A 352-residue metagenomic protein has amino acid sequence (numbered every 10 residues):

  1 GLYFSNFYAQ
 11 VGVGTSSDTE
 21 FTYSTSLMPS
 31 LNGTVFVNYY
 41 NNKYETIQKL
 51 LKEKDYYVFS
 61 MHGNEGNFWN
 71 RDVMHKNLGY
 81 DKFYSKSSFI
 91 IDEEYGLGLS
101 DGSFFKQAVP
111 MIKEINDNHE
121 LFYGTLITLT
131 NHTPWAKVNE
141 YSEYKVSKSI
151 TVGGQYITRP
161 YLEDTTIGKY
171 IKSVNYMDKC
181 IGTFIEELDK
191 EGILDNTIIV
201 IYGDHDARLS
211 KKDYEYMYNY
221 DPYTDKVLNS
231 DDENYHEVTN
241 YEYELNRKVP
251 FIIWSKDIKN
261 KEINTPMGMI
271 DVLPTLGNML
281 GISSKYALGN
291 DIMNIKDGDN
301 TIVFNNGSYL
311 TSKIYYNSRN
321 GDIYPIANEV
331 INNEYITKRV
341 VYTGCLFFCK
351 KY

Functional and structural regions predicted by a protein language model:
G1-Y352: Solvent-exposed soluble domains appended to multi-pass membrane proteins
